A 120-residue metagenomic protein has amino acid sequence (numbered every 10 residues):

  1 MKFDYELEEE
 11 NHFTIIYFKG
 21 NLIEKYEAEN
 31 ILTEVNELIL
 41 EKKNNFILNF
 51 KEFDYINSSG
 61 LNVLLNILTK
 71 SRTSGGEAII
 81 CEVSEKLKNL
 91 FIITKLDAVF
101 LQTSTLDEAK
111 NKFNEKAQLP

Functional and structural regions predicted by a protein language model:
M1-E9, N114-P120: Non-catalytic signal-transmission and effector/linker regions of two-component phosphorelay proteins
F3-T33: STAS-typified acidic loop motif
D4-Y5, T14, N66, R72 (+1 more regions): Membrane-topology and secretion signals of cell-surface/extracellular proteins
E6, C81, T103: General small-molecule cofactor/ligand-binding pocket signal
F13, E77-A78, E82, N114-Q118: Long, contiguous secondary-structure blocks with strong helical propensity
L22-F100: Amphipathic alpha-helical interaction surfaces in cytosolic regulatory modules
Q102-P120: A charged, well-structured terminal subsegment
